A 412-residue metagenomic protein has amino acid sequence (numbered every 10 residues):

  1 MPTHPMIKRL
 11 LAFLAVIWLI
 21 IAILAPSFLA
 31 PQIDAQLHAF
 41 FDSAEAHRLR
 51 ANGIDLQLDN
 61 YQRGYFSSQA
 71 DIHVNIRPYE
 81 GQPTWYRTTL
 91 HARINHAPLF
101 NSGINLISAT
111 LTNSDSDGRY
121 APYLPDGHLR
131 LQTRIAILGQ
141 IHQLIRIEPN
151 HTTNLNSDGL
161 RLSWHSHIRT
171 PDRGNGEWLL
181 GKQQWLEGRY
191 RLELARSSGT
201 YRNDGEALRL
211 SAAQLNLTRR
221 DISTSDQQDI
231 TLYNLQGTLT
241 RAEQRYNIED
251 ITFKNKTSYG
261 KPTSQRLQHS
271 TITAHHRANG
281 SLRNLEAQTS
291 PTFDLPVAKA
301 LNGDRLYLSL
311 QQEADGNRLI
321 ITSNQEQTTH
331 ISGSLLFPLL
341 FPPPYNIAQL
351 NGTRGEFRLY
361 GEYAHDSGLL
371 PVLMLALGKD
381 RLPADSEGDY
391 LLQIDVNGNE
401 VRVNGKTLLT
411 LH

Functional and structural regions predicted by a protein language model:
M1-I7: Short, Lys/Arg-rich N-terminal segment immediately upstream of the first membrane anchor
K8-P26: Hydrophobic membrane-insertion alpha-helices, especially the h-region of bacterial N-terminal signal peptides
I23, S27-H412: Glycine-rich, small/hydroxylated-residue low-complexity segments
